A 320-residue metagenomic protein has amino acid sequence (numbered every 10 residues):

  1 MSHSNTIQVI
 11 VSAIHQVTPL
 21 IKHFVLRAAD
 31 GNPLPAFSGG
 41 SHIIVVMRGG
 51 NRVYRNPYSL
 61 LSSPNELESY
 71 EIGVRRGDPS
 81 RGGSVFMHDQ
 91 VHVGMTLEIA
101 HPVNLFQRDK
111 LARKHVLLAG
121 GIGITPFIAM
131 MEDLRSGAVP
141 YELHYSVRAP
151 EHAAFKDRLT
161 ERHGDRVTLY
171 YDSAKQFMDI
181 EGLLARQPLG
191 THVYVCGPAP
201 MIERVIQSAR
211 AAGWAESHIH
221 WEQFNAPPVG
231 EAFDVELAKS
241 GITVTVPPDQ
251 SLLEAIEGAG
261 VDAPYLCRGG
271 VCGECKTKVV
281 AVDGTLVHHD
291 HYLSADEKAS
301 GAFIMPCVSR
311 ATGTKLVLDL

Functional and structural regions predicted by a protein language model:
S2, V85-G241, T245: FNR/FR-type flavoprotein reductase catalytic core
S2-T96, K110, V147-A149, L159: Ferredoxin-reductase
R48, P102-V103, V280: Short, surface-exposed secondary-structure boundary micro-motifs
P126, E257, V261-G284, D296-G313: Local cysteine-cluster metal-coordination motifs and their immediate loop/turn environment, predominantly Fe-S cluster
S173-Q176, P247, S309-L320: Short flanking/linker segments adjacent to small metal-binding domains or redox-active Cys/His motifs
E236-A259, K276-H289: Short, charged low-complexity linear segments at domain edges
